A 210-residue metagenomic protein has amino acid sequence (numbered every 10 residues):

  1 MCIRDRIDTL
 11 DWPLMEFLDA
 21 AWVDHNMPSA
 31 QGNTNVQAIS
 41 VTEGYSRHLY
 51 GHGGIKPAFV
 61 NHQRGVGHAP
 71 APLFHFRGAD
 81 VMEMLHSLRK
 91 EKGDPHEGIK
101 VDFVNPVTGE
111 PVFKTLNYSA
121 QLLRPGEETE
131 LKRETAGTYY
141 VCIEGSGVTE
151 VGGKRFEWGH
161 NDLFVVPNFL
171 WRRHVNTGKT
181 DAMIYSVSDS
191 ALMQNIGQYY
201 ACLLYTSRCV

Functional and structural regions predicted by a protein language model:
M1-D5, Y205-V210: Conserved small/polar residues in nucleotide/adenosyl-binding loops
R4-A20, T180-Y199: A short hydrophobic beta-strand segment most commonly corresponding to one strand of the jelly-roll/cupin
R4-I7, W158-T177: Conserved metal-binding segment of the jelly-roll/cupin
R4-T42: Contiguous mid-protein beta-loop-alpha structural module that forms a pocket-lining wall or clamp of enzyme active
D24-H25, G32-T115, S119, Y199-R208: A short, N-terminal "cap"/entry segment at the start of jelly-roll beta-barrel domains of the cupin/DSBH fold
T108-N117, P125-T138: A short beta-loop-beta micro-motif enriched in histidine and acidic residues
S119-Q121, G147-T149, K154, L163 (+1 more regions): A structural feature that tracks compact, well-ordered secondary-structure segments with a strong bias toward
R133-H160: A short beta-strand-loop-beta hairpin characteristic of the jelly-roll/cupin
